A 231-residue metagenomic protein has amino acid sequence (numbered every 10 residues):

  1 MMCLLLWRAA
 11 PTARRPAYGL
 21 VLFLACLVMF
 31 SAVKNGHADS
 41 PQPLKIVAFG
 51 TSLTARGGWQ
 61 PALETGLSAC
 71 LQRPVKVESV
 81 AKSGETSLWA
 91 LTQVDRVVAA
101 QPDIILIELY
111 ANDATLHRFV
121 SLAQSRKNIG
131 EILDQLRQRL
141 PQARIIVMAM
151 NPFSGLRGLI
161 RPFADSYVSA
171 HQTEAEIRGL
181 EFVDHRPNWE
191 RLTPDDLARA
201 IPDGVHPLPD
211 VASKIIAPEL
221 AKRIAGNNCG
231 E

Functional and structural regions predicted by a protein language model:
M1-R14: N-terminal secretory signal peptides that target proteins for export/translocation
G19-S31: Bacterial N-terminal signal peptides
F30-S83, Q93-Q101: Serine-esterase "nucleophile elbow" of acetyl-processing enzymes
I46-A48, K76-A81, I104-L109, R144-A149 (+1 more regions): Structural recognition of the beta-strand scaffold that forms the well-ordered cores of secreted hydrolase catalytic
S52-A55, K82-S87, A111-L116, N151-G155 (+1 more regions): Solvent-exposed loop/turn segments at secondary-structure junctions within structured extracellular/periplasmic domains
W59-A62, R73, S87-Q124, S154: Oxyanion-hole/transition-state-stabilizing segment in secreted/luminal serine hydrolases and related acyltransferases
E108-N112, Q135-Y167: Active-site segments of SGNH/GDSL-like serine hydrolases that catalyze O-acetyl group transfer/hydrolysis on lipids
M150-E231: Catalytic His-Asp segment of secreted/periplasmic serine-dependent ester chemistry enzymes
